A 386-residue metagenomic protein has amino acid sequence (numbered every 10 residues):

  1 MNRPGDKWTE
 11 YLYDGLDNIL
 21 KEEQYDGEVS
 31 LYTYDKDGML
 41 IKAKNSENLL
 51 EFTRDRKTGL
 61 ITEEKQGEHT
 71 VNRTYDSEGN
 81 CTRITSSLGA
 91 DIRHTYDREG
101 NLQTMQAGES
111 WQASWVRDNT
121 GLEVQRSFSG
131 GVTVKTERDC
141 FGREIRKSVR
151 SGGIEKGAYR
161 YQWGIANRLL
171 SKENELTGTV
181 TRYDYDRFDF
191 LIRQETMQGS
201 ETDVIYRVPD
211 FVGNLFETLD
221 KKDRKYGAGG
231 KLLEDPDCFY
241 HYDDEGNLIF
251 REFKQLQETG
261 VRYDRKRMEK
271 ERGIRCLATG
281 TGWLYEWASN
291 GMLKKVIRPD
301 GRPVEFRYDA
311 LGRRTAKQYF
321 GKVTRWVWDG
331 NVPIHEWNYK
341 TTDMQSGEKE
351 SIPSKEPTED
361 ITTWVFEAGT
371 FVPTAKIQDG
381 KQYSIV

Functional and structural regions predicted by a protein language model:
N2-R3, E22-Q24, A43-K44, E64-K65 (+8 more regions): Beta-strand C-termini and the immediately following turn/loop, strongest in propeller blades
G5-K7, D26-E28, E47-L49, G67-H69 (+13 more regions): Short, small/polar residue-rich loop motifs at catalytic or cofactor-binding pockets
Y13, D17, T53-D55, G59-Y75 (+11 more regions): Short, ordered secondary-structure scaffold segments
N167-L170, T177-T181, D186-G199, D203-V204 (+1 more regions): Repeat-solenoid scaffold signature
